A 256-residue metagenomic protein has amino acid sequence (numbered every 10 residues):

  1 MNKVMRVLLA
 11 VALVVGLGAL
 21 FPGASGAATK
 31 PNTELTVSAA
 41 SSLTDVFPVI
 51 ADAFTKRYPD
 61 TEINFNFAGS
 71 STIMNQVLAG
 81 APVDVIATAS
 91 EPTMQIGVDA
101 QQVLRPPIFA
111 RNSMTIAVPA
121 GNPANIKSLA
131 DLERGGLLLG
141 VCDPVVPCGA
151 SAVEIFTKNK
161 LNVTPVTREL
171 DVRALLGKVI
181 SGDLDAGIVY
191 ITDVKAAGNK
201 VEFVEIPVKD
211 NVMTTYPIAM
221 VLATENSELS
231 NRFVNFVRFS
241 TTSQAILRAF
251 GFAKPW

Functional and structural regions predicted by a protein language model:
M1-L9: Bacterial N-terminal signal peptides that target proteins for export
R6, P22-Y58, E62-N66, S71-A79 (+3 more regions): Exported/periplasmic ABC-transporter solute-binding proteins
L8-A19: Bacterial N-terminal signal peptides
